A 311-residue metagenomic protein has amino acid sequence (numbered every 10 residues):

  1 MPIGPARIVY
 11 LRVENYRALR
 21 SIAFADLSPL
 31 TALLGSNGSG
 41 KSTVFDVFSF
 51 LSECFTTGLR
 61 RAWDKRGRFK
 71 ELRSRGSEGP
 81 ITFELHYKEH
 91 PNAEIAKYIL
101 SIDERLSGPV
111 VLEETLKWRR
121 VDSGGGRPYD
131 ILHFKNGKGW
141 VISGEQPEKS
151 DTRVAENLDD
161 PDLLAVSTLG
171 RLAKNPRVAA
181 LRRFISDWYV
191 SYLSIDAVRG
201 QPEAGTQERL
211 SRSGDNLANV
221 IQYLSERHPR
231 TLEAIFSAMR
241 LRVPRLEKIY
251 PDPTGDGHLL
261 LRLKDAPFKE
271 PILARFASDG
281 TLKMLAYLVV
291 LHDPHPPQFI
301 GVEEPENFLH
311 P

Functional and structural regions predicted by a protein language model:
M1-E53, T57, P253-P311: Switch/communication elements of ASCE P-loop NTPase nucleotide-binding domains
V13, S74, L116-K117, V190 (+1 more regions): Hydrophobic/anchoring residues in structured secondary elements
N15, L85-P91, W118-R120, L263-P267: Short acidic, glycine-rich loop/turn motifs
F45-V110: Conserved P-loop NTP-binding catalytic core
I81-F83, Y189, L259-L261: Short beta-strand micro-motifs in enzyme catalytic cores
H90-S237: Electropositive, glycine-dotted interaction segments that contact anionic polymers or phosphate-rich ligands
E208-A274: Extended helical coiled-coil dimerization/tether regions that scaffold and oligomerize large DNA-maintenance assemblies
